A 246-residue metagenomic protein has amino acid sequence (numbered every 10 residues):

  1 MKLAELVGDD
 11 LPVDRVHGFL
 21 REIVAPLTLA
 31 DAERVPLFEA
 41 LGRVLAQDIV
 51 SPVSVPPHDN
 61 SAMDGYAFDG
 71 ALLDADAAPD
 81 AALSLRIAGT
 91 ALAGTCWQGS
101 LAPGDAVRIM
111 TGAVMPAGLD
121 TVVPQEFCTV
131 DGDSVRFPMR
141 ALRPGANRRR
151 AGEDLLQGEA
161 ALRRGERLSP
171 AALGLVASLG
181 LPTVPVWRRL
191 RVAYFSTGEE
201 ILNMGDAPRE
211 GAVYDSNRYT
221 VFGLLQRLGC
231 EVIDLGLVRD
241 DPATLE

Functional and structural regions predicted by a protein language model:
M1-A78: Short, low-complexity N-terminal leaders and the immediately following helix N-cap/first helix
K2-G8, A67-D234, R239: Short, glycine/charged-enriched hinge/interface segments at domain edges or termini
H17-R21, L41, A88, Q125 (+2 more regions): A generic alpha-helix structural signal
D241-L245: Noncatalytic alpha-helical scaffolds and linker/capping helices
